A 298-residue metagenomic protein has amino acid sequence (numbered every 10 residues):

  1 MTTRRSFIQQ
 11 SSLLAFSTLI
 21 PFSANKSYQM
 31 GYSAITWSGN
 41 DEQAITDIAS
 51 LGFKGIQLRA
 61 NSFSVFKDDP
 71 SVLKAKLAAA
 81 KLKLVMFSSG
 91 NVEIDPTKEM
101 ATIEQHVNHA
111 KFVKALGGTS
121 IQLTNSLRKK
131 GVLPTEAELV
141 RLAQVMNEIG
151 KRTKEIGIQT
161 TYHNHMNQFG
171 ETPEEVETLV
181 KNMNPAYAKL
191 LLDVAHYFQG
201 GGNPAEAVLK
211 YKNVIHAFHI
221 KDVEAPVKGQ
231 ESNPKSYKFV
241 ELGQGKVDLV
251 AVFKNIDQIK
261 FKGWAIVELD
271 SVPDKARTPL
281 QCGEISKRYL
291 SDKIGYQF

Functional and structural regions predicted by a protein language model:
T2-S17, N25-M30, W37-S38, E42-A49 (+2 more regions): Histidine-acidic metal/acid-base catalytic patches
S12-L19, E42, P96-L190: Active-site acidic/histidine proton-transfer and metal-coordination neighborhood in alpha/beta enzyme cores
Y28-A34, I56-L58, L84-S89, I121-L123 (+4 more regions): Hydrophobic faces of well-ordered beta-strands that scaffold small-molecule active sites in alpha/beta enzyme cores
A34-E42, A60-P70, V92-T102, K129-L133 (+4 more regions): Acidic-and-aromatic substrate-binding clefts and catalytic sites of carbohydrate-active enzymes
I45-S50, K67-M86, Q105-G118, N147-E155 (+3 more regions): Acidic (Asp/Glu)-rich catalytic clusters
K81-V92, A110-T119, G150, K189-H196 (+2 more regions): Short, basic, helix/turn surface patches
G90, M100, S126, Q230-Y237: Vicinal oxygen chelate
N164, V194, D222: Active-site metal-binding loops of divalent metal-dependent hydrolases
